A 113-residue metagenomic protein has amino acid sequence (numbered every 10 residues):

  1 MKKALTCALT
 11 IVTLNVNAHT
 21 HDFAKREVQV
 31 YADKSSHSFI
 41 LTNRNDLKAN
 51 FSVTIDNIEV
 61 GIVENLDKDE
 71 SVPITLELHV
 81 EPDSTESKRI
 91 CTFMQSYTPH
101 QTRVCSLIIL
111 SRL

Functional and structural regions predicted by a protein language model:
K2-A8: Sec-dependent signal peptide recognition, specifically the positively charged N-region followed immediately by
T13-N17: N-terminal signal peptide c-region/cleavage motif recognized by signal peptidases
A18-S38: Beta-sheet-dominated interaction scaffolds and their linkers
R26-V28, A49, V60-L66: Beta-strand-rich interaction surfaces with strong enrichment in secreted/lumenal proteins
I40-N45: Asparagine-centered strand-capping/turn motif at beta-strand->loop junctions
K48-I55: Short, hydrophobic/aromatic beta-strand segments
I58-T85: Intrinsically disordered, low-complexity Pro/Gly/Ser/Thr-rich segments with frequent PxxP/GP/PP motifs and embedded
E81-L113: Terminal connector regions
